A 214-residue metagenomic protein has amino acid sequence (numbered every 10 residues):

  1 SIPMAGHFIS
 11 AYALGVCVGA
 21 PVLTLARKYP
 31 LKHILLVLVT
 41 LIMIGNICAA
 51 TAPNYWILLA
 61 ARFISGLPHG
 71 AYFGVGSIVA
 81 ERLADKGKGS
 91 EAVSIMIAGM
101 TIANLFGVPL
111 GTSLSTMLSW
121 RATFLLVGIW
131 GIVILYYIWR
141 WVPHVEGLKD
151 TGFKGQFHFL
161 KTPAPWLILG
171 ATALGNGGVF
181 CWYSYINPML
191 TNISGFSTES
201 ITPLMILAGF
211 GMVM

Functional and structural regions predicted by a protein language model:
S10-T24, I206-M214: Central cavity-lining transmembrane alpha-helices of secondary-active solute carriers, predominantly the Major
V18-W56: Conserved MFS/SLC helix-loop-helix module at the cytosolic interface between two early adjacent transmembrane helices
G45-A50, S65, E81, I138: MFS-fold secondary transporters
W56-R62, L167-I168: Short hydrophobic/alpha-helical segments at membrane-entry points of transmembrane helices in Major Facilitator
I57, K86-G87, I95-R140, Y185 (+1 more regions): Helix-loop-helix hairpin linking two adjacent transmembrane segments in secondary transporters
A61-G99: Cytoplasmic helix-loop-helix junction between adjacent transmembrane helices in 12-TM secondary transporters
W141-I168: Juxtamembrane intracellular "pre-TM" segments in multi-pass secondary transporters
W166-M205: Extracytoplasmic gate region of multi-pass secondary transporters
